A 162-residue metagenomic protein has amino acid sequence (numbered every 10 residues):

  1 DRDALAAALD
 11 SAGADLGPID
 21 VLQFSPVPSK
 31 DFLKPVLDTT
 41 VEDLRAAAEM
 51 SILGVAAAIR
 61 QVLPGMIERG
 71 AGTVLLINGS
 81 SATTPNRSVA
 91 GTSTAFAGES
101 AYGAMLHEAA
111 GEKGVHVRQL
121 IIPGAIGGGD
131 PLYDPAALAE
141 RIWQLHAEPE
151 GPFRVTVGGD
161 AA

Functional and structural regions predicted by a protein language model:
D1-A7: The beta1-alpha1 cofactor-binding region of Rossmann-like NAD(H)/NADP(H)-dependent oxidoreductases
A6, V27-E42: Conserved mid-core segment of classical short-chain dehydrogenase/reductases
A8, Q23, G54, A58-V62: Hydrophobic positions on the long internal alpha-helix of Rossmann-like NAD(P)-dependent oxidoreductase domains
S11-F24, E150-G151: A glycine-rich helix->loop->beta "capping" turn within Rossmann-like NAD(P)(H)-dependent oxidoreductase domains
P18-I19, M66-G79, G114-V115: Active-site loop of short-chain dehydrogenase/reductase
P28, V41-D43, A47-S51, V55 (+4 more regions): Catalytic loop of short-chain dehydrogenase/reductase
P64, E108-A109: Alpha-helical segment proximal to the catalytic Tyr-Lys
S100-A104, G111-A162: C-terminal helical subdomain
